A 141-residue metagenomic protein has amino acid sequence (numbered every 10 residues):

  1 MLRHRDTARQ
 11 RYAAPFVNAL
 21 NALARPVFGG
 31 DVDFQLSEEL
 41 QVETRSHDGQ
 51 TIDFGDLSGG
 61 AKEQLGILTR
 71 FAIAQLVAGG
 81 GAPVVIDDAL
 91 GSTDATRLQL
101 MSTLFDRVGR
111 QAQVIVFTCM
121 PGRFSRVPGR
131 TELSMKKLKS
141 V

Functional and structural regions predicted by a protein language model:
M1-G29, G49: Charged, surface-exposed helical/loop "interaction arms" that form contiguous linear patches used for dimerization
H4-Q10, G79-G80, V84-S92: N-terminal/domain-start segments enriched in small and hydrophobic, helix-friendly residues, covering either
R9-V17, V42-T69, A89-Q99: Conserved ABC ATPase signature
A22, T96-V141: C-terminal lobe/lid and adjacent interdomain/linker elements of RecA-like ASCE P-loop ATPase modules
L23-D31, A74, V108-Q111: Conserved, well-folded catalytic cores of nucleic-acid-processing and energy-transducing macromolecular machines
F28-H47, V84-V85: Long, charged, glycine-rich C-terminal linkers/tails
G30, E38, G80, R110 (+1 more regions): Residue-level signal for beta-strand positions within conserved beta-sheet cores that form or flank
G59-V85, V108: GG-anchored amphipathic helix commonly corresponding to the ABC/SMC/Rad50 NBD signature/C-loop
